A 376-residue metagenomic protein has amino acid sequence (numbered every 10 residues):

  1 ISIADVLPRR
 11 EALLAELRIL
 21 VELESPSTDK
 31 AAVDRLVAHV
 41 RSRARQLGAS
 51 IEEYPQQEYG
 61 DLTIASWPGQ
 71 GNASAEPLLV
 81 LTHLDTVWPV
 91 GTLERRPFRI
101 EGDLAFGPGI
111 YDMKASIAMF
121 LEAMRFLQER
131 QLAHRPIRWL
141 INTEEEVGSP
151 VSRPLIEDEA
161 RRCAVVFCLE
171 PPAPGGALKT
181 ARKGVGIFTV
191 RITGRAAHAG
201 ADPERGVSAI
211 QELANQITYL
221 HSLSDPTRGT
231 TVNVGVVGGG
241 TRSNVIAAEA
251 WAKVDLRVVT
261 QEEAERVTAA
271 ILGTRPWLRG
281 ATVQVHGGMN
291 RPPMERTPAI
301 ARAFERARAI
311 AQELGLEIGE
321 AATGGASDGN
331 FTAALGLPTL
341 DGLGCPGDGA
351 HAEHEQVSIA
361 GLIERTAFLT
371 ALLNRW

Functional and structural regions predicted by a protein language model:
I1, P8, S25-P26, R41 (+5 more regions): Metal-dependent amide/peptide-bond hydrolase catalytic core, centered on the "pita-bread" metallohydrolase fold
I1-P108, E129-R130, G329: Acidic/His- and Gly-rich active-site-bordering loop/insert found across diverse amide/peptide-bond hydrolases
A73, E101-D103, A123-R138, L220-G229 (+1 more regions): Phosphate-handling active-site elements
L81-T82, L140-N142, F167-E170, R191-T193 (+1 more regions): Short beta-strand segments
A105-A118, E146, V207-I210, Q356-I363: Short, conserved micro-motifs enriched in small and acidic residues
M113-K183: Acidic/histidine-rich catalytic neighborhood of metal-dependent amide-processing enzymes
